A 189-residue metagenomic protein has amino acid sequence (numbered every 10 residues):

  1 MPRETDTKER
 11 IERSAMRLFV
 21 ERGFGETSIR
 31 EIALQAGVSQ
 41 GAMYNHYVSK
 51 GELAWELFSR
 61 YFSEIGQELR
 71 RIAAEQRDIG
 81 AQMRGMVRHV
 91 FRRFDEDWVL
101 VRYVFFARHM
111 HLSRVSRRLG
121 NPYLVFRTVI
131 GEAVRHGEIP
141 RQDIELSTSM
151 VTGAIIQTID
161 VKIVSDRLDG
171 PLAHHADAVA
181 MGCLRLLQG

Functional and structural regions predicted by a protein language model:
M1-D6, R135: N-terminal intrinsically disordered/low-complexity leader segments
T7-A15, I32, L57-Y61, I65 (+2 more regions): Generic hydrophobic, amphipathic alpha-helix propensity
R10, S14, L18-E52, E56: Helix-turn-helix
E12, A54, F58, F62 (+6 more regions): Amphipathic, non-transmembrane alpha-helical scaffold segments
E56, R70-E96, T148-V151, A173: Hydrophobic alpha-helical connector segments
S63-G66, H111-H136, E145-S149: Amphipathic alpha-helical packing segments from all-alpha helical-bundle domains
I72, R88-D95, F106-H109, G182-L187: Helix-loop "lid/cap" segments that line or gate small-molecule binding pockets
R102-F106, V134-G182: Hydrophobic/aromatic-rich alpha-helical bundle segments in the mid-to-C-terminal region
